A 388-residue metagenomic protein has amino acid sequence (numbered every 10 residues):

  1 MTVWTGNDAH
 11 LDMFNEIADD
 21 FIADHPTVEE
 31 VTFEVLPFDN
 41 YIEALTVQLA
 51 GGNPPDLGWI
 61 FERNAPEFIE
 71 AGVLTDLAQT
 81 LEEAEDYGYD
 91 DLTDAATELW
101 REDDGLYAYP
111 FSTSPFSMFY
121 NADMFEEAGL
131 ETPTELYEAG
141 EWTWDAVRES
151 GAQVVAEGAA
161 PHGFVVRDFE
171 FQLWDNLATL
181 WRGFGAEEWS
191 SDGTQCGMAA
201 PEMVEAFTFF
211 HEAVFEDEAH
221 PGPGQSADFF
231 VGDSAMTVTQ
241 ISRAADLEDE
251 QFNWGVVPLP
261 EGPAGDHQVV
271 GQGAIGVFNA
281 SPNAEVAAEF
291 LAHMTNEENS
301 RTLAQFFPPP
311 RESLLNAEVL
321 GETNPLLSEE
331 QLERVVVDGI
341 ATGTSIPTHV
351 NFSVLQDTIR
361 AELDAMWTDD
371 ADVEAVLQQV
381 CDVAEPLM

Functional and structural regions predicted by a protein language model:
D20, D24-D91, A108, E127-A128 (+5 more regions): Extracytoplasmic "Venus flytrap"/periplasmic binding protein-like
T27, T208, E212-A219, E248-P310 (+2 more regions): Extracytoplasmic/periplasmic substrate-recognition and gating elements
E62-S117, D145-A146, G255-V257, T323-L326 (+1 more regions): Hinge/lid segment of periplasmic solute-binding proteins
A78-L92, E135-A139, H162-V166, A186-E205 (+3 more regions): Short, solvent-exposed loop/beta-turn-alpha elements that line the ligand-binding surface or hinge of extracytoplasmic
R101, P309, E330-V383: C-terminal capping/gating helix-and-loop segments adjacent to ligand/active sites or protein-protein/ligand interfaces
R101-F111, F116, E126, T143-Q195 (+1 more regions): Extracytoplasmic/periplasmic solute-binding protein
S150-A152, S191-G222: Glycine-centered hinge/linker elements that transmit conformational signals in sensory and ligand-binding systems
A227, S242-A245, I275-S353: Mature extracytoplasmic/periplasmic domains
